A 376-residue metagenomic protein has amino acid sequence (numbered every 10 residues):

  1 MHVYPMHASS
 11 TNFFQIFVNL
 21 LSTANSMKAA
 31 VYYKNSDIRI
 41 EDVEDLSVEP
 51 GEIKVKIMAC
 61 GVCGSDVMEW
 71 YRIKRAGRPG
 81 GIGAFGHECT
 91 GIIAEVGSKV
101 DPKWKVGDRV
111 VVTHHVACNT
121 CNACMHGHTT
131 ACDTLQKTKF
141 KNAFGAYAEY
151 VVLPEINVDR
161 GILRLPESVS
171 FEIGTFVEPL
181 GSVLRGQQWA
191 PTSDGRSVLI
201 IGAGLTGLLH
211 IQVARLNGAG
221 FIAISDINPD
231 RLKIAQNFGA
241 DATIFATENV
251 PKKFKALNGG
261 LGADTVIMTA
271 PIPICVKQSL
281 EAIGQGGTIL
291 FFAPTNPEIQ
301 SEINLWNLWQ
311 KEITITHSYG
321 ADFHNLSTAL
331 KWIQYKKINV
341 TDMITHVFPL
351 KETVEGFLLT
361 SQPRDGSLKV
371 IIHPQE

Functional and structural regions predicted by a protein language model:
Q15-L20, A24-M27, K277-E281, F323-E376: C-terminal hydrophobic helical "lid"/dimerization subdomain of Rossmann-like NAD(P)H-dependent oxidoreductases
L46-C60, K74-M125, P166-S168: Glycine-rich beta-strand-centered segment in the early N-terminal region that forms part of a ligand/cofactor-binding
R109, E167-E248: Mid-domain Rossmann-like dinucleotide-binding core that forms the NAD(H)/NADP(H) cofactor-binding site
T120-I201: NAD(P)H dinucleotide-binding glycine-rich loop of Rossmann-like/cofactor-binding domains, especially the beta1-alpha1
A190-D194, K233, F238-T314, V354: Glycine-rich cofactor phosphate-binding loops and adjacent beta1-alpha1 units of small-molecule cofactor enzyme domains
F292-N296, S318-A321, F348: Short strand-turn motif at the edge of the Rossmann-like AdoMet-binding core
